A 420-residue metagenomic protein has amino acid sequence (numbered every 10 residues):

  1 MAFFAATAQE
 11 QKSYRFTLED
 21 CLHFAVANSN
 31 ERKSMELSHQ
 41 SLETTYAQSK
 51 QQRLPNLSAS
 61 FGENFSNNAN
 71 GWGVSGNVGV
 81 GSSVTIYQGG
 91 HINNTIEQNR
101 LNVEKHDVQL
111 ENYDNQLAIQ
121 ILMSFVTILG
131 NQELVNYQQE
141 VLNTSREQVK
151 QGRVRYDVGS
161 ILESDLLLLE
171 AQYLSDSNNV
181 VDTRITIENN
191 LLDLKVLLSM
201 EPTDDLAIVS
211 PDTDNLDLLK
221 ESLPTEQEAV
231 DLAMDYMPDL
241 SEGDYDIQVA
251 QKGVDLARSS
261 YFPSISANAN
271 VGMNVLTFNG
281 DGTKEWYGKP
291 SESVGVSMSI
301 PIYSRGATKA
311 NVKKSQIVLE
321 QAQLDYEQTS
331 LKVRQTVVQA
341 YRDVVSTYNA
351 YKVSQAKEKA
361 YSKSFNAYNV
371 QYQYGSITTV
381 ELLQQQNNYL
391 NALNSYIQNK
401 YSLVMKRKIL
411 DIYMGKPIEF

Functional and structural regions predicted by a protein language model:
F3-A5: N-terminal signal peptide c-region/cleavage motif recognized by signal peptidases
A8-S58, P202, V209-Q248, I418: Bacterial Sec-pathway N-terminal export signals of envelope proteins
Q9-Q11, E19, P202, S395-F420: Acidic, low-complexity, intrinsically disordered peripheral segments
E10-Y14, S60-Q88, T95-E97, P211-S222 (+4 more regions): Small/polar, glycine/serine/threonine/aspartate-rich low-complexity segments that form flexible
H23-K33, Q40-P55, V80-Q98, V108-N115 (+7 more regions): A glycine-/polar-enriched beta->alpha junction
S34-S49, Y113, L117-Y137, V154 (+4 more regions): Amphipathic alpha-helical coiled-coil segments
R100, E163-Q172, K313, T379-N387: Short, charged, amphipathic alpha-helical segments
Q116-L232, D343, T347, Y389: Periplasmic alpha-helical coiled-coil/stalk elements that build and connect Gram-negative outer-membrane
